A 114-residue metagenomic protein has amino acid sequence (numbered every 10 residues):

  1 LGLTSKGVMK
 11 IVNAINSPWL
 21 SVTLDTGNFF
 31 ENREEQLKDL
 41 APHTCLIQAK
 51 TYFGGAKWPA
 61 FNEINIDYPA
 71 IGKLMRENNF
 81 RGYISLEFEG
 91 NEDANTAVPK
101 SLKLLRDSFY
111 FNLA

Functional and structural regions predicted by a protein language model:
G2-A114: Histidine-acidic metal/acid-base catalytic patches
